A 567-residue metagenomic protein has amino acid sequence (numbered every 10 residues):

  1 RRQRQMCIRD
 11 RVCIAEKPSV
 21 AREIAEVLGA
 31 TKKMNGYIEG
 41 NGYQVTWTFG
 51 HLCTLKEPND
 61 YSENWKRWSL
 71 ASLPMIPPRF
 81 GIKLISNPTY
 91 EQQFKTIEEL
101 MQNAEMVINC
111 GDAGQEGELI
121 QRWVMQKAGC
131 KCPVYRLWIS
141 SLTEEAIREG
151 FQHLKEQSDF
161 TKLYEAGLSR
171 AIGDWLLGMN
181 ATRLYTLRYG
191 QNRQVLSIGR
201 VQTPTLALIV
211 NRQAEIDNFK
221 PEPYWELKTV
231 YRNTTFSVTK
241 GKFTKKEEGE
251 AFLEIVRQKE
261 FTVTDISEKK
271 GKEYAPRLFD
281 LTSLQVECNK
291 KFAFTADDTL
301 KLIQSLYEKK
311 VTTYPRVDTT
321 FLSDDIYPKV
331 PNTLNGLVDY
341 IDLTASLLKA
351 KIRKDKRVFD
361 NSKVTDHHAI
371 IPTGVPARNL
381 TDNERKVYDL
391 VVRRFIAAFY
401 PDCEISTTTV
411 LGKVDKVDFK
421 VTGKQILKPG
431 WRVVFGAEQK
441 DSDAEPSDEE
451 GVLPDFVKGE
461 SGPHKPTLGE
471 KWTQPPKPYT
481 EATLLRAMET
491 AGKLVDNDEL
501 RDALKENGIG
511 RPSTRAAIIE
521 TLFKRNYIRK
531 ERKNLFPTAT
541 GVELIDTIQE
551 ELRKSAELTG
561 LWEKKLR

Functional and structural regions predicted by a protein language model:
R1-I8: Short, small-residue-biased leader/transition segments that mark boundaries at the very start of proteins
R9-A171, W175, Y185, P475: Intrinsically disordered, low-complexity regulatory segments
K32-Y37, Y135, Q157-K162, R183-L187 (+3 more regions): Active-site phosphate-binding and catalytic loops of NTP-dependent enzymes
Q44, L52-S86, R193-Q304, E308 (+4 more regions): Long, highly charged, low-complexity internal segments
K95, Q102-N103, L142-Y231, E268-K272: C-terminal or mid-to-C-terminal helical accessory/interaction module adjacent to the motor/catalytic core
S169-T182, T229-Y231, G271-S283, K301-T312 (+6 more regions): Core structural elements
R316-L337, S513-R553: Accessory beta->alpha helical hairpin/"wing" motif in late/C-terminal subdomains of nucleic-acid enzymes
D339, L343-H368, R553-R567: Leucine-rich, amphipathic alpha-helical/linker segments
